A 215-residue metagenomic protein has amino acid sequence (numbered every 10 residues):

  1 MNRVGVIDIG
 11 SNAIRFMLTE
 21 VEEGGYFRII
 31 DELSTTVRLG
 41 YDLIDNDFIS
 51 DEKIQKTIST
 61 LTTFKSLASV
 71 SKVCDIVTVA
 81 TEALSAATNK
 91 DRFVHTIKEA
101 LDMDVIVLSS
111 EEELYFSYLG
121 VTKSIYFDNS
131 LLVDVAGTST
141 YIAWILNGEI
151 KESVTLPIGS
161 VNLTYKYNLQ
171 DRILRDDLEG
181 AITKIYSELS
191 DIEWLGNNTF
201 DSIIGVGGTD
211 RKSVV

Functional and structural regions predicted by a protein language model:
M1-I9, M17-L132, A143-V215: Nucleotide/phosphate-binding catalytic cleft detector across ATP-hydrolyzing and phosphate-transferring enzymes
N12: Primarily the dimerization/phosphotransfer
G137-S139: Active-site-adjacent helix-turn-beta-strand microarchitecture at beta-sheet edges that either contains or buttresses
